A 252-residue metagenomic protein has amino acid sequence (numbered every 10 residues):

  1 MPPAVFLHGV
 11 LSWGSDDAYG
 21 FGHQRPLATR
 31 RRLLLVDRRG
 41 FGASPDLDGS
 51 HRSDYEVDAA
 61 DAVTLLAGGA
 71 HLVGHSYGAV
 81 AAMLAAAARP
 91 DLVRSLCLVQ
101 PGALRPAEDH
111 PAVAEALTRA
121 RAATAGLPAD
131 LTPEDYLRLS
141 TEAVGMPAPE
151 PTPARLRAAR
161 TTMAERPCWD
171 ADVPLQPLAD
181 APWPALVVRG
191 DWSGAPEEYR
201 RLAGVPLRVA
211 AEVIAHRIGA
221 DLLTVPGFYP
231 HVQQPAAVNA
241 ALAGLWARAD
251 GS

Functional and structural regions predicted by a protein language model:
M1-D46: Conserved HGGG/HGGXW glycine-rich cap/lid loop of the alpha/beta-hydrolase fold
F6, L72, L98, V187-R189: Structural beta-sheet core signal
L34-V73: Active-site loop/oxyanion-hole signature of alpha/beta-hydrolase fold enzymes
D37-F41, G102, P226-F228: Short beta-to-alpha linker loops that shape the active-site pocket of alpha/beta-hydrolase fold enzymes
G69-E108: Conserved hydrolase catalytic core segment
P101-D172: Helix-rich cap/lid subdomain of alpha/beta-hydrolase
P151-P235: Conserved serine/cysteine hydrolase catalytic core
A241-A249: C-terminal alpha-helix
